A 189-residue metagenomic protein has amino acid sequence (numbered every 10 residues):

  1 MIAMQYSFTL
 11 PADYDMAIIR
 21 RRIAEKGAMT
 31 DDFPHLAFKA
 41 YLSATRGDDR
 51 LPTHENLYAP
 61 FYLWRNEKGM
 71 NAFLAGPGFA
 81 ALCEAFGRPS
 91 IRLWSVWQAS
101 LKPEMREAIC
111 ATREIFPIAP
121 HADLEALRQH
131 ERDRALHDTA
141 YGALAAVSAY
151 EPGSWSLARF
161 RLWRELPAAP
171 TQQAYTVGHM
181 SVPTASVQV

Functional and structural regions predicted by a protein language model:
M1-F38, L42, R46-R50, G69-F73 (+1 more regions): Short S/T/G/P-rich N-terminal loop/turn motif that feeds into the first structured element of a domain
L51-H54, Y58-F61: Charged, often glycine-rich, active-site loop that binds/positions anionic groups
A59-L93: Acidic (E/D-rich), amphipathic helical modules within compact regulatory domains
